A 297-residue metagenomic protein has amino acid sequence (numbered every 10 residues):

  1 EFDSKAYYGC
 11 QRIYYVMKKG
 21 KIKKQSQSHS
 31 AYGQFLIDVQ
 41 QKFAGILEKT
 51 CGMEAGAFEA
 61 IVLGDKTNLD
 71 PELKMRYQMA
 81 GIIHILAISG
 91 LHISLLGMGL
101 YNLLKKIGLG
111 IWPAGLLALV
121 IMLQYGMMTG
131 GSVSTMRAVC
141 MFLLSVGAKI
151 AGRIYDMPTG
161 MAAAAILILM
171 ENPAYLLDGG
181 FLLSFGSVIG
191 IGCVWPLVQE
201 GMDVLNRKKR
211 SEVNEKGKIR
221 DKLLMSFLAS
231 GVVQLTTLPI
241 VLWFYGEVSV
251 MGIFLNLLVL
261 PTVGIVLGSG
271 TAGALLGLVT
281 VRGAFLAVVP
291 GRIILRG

Functional and structural regions predicted by a protein language model:
E1-H84: Membrane-interface helix/helix-cap signal primarily in integral membrane proteins
M17, D70-I253, V281: Hydrophobic alpha-helical transmembrane segments in multi-pass membrane proteins
S28, G33-Q34, M79, E215 (+2 more regions): Membrane-interface amphipathic/re-entrant loop segments adjacent to transmembrane helices in multi-pass membrane
Y32-I46, V198-L205, K209, V279 (+1 more regions): Short helical patches
G45, A60, M75, K105 (+5 more regions): Short amphipathic alpha-helical coupling elements at transmembrane boundaries
E59-L63, I168, V233, R292: Generic alpha-helical structural context detector
